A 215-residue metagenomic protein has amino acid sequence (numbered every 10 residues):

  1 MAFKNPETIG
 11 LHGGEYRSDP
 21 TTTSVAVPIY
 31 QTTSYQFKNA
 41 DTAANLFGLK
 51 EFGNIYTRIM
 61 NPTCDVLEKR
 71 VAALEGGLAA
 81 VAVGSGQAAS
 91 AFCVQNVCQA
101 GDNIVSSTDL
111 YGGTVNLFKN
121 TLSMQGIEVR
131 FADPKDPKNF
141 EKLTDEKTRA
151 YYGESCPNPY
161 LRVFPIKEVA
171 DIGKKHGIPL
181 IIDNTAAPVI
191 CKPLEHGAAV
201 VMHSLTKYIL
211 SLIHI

Functional and structural regions predicted by a protein language model:
A2-N61, K69-R70: N-terminal "arm"/small-domain region of PLP-dependent enzymes with the aminotransferase-like
T23, V71, A89, I104 (+4 more regions): Buried hydrophobic positions in well-ordered alpha/beta secondary-structure cores of metabolic enzymes
N39-A91, G113-T121: Conserved N-terminal alpha-helix of the aminotransferase class I/II PLP-enzyme fold
N96-T114: Conserved PLP-anchoring active-site segment centered on the Schiff-base-forming lysine
Y111-G112, P137, C156-L161, A187-I190 (+1 more regions): Short, small-residue-enriched loops and turns at beta-alpha junctions that line or gate enzyme active sites
N116-C156, Y160-E168: PLP-dependent aminotransferase-class I/II
D145, A150, V163-E195, A199-V200: Catalytic PLP-binding core of fold-type I/II PLP enzymes
I213-I215: Conserved small/polar residues in nucleotide/adenosyl-binding loops
